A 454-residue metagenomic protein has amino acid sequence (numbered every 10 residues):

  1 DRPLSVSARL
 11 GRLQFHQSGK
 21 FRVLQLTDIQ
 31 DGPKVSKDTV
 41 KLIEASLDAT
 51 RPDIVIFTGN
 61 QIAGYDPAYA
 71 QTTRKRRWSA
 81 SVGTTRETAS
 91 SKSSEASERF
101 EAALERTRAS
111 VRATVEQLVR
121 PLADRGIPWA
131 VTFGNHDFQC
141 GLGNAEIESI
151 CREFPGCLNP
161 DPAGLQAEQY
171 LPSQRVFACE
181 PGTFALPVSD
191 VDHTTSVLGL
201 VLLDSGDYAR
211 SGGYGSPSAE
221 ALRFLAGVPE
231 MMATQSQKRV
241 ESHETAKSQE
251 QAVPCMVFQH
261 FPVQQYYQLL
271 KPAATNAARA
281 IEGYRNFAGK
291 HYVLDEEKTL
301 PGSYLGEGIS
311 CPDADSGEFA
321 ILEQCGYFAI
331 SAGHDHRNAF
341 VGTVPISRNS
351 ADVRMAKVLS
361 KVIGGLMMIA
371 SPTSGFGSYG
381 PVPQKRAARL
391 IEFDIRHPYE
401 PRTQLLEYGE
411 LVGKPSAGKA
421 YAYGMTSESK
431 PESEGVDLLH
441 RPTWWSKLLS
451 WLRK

Functional and structural regions predicted by a protein language model:
D1-A109: N-terminal active-site segment of His-dependent metallophosphoesterases
R9, A80-Q249, M368: Extended active-site neighborhood of metal-dependent phosphoesterases/phosphodiesterases
G19-R22, T50-V55, A123-A130, S196-L198 (+3 more regions): Loop/turn elements at helix/coil->beta-strand transitions in domains of secreted/extracellular proteins
K20-Q30, V197-D207, F258, M367-T373: Active-site-proximal beta-strand elements of phosphoester/diester hydrolases
D28, I43, V55, N60 (+6 more regions): Divalent metal-coordination and catalytic microenvironments
G32-K34, A63-D66, V131-L142, Y208-S211 (+4 more regions): Active-site environment of divalent metal-dependent phosphoester hydrolases
R51-D53, G199-L202, G213-A339: His/acidic metal-ligating clusters that form di-metal
V188-S189, Y304, S310, N338-S446 (+1 more regions): Binuclear metal-dependent phosphoesterase catalytic core
